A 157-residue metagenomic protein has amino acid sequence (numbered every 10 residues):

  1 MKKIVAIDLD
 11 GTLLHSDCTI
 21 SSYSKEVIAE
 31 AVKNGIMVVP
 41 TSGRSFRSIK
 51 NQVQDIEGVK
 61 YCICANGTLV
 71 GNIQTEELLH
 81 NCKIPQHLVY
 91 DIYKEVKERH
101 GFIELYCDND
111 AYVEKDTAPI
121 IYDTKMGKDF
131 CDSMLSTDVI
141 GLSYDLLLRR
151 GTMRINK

Functional and structural regions predicted by a protein language model:
M1, V32-N34, R99, G151-R154: Residue-level preference for short coil/turn positions at secondary-structure junctions
M1-K2, E57: Short, small/polar residue-rich loop motifs at catalytic or cofactor-binding pockets
K3-D17, I92: Asp-based phosphoryl-transfer active-site loop
L14-H15, L79-H80, K157: Short, contiguous strand/loop micro-motifs
S22-G127: Active-site phosphate-binding/coordination module
L69-I73, R149-R154: Short, basic/glycine-rich phosphate-binding loops at helix/coil junctions that contact nucleotide phosphates
I120-D145: Acidic, His- and aromatic-enriched active-site or binding-groove loops in soluble protein domains that engage sugars
